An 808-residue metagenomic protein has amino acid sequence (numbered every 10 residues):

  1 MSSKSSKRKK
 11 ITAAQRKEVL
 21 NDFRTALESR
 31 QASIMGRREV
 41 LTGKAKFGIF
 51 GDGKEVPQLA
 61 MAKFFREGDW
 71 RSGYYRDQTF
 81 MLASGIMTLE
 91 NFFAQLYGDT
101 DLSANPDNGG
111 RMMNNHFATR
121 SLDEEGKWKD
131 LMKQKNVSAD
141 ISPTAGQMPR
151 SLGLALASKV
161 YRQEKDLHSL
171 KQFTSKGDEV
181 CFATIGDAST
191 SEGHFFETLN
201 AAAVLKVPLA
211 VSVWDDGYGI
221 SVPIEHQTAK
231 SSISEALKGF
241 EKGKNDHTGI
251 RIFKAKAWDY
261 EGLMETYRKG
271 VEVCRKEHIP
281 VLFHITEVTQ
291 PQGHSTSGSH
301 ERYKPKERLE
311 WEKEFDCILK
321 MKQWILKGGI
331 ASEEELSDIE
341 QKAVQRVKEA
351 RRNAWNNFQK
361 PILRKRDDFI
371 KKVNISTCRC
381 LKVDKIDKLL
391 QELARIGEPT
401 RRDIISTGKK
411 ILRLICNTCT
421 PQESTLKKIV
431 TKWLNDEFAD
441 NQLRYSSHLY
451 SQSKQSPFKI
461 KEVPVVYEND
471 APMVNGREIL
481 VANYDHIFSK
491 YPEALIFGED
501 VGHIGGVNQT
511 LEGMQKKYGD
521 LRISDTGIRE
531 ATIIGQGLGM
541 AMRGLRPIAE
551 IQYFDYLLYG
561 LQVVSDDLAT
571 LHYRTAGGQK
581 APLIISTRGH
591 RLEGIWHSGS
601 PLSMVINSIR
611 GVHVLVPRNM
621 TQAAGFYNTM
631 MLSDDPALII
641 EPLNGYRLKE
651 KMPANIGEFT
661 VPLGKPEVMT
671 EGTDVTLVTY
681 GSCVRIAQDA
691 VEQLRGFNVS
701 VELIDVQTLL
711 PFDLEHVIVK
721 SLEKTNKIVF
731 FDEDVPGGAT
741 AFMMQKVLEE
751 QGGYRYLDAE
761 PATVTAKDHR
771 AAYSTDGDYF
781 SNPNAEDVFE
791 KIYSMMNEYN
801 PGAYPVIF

Functional and structural regions predicted by a protein language model:
M1-K46, Y75, L449-K461, K791: Cofactor-/ligand-binding subdomain signature composed of acidic, glycine-rich, tryptophan-containing flexible loops
Q31-S212, G217-G219, P223-H247, I595-H597 (+2 more regions): Cofactor-binding active-site loop characterized by glycine-rich and histidine/acidic residues
E55, L59, N136-D216, H247 (+6 more regions): Thiamine diphosphate
A60-M61, L82-M87, G193-E197, D215 (+12 more regions): Short acidic, glycine/serine/threonine-rich loops at helix termini
Y74-Y75, A145, S151, T184-I185 (+8 more regions): Short beta-strand segments
L209, V213-G408, L643-F808: Thiamine diphosphate
V383-R543, D555: Non-catalytic terminal/interface segments that mediate subunit docking, oligomerization, and allosteric communication
Q579, G589-E593, H597, L602 (+3 more regions): Active-site phosphate/pyrophosphate-binding segments
